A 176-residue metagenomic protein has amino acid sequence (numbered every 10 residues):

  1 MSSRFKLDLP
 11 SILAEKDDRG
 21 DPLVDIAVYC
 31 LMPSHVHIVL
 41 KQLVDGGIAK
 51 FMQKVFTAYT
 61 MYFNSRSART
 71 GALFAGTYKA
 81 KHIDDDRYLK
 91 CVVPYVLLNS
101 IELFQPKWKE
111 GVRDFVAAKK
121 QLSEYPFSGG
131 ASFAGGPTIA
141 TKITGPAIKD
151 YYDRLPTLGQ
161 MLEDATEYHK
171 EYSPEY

Functional and structural regions predicted by a protein language model:
M1-K142, A147-Y176: Short catalytic/metal-binding and nucleic-acid-binding patches
